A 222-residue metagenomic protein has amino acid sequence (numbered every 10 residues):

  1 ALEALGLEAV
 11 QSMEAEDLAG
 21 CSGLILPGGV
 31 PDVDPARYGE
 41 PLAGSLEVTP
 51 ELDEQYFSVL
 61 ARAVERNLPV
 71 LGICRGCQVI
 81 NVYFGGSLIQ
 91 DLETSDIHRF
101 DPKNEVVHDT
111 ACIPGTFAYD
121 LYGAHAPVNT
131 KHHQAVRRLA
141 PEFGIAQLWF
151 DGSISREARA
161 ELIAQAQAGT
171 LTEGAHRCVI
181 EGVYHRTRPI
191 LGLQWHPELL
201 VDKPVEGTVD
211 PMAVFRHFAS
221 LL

Functional and structural regions predicted by a protein language model:
A1-I73, N81-I89, E93-H125, H133 (+2 more regions): N-terminal beta1-alpha1 cap of cysteine-dependent amidohydrolase-like domains
Q78: Cytosolic ligand/metal-binding cores
L191-Q194: Active-site-proximal beta-strand elements of phosphoester/diester hydrolases
